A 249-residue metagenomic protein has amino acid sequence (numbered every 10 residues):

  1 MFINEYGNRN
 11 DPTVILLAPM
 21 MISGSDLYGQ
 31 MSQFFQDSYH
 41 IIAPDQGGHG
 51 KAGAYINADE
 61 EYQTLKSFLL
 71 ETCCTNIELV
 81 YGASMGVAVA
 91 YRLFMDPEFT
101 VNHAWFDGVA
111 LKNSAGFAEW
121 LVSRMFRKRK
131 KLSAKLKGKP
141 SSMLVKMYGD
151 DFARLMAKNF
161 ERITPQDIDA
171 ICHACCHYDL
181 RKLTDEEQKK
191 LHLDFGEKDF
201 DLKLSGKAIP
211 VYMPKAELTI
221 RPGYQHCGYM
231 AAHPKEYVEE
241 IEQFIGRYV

Functional and structural regions predicted by a protein language model:
F2-K51: Conserved HGGG/HGGXW glycine-rich cap/lid loop of the alpha/beta-hydrolase fold
A43-L79: Active-site loop/oxyanion-hole signature of alpha/beta-hydrolase fold enzymes
G82-A90: Gly/Ala-rich beta-loop-alpha elbow adjacent to hydrolase catalytic centers
Y91, M95-L132: Flexible "cap/lid" loop of the alpha/beta hydrolase fold
G116-F117, L132-D185: Conserved alpha/beta-hydrolase catalytic His-Asp/Glu region
E187, L193-F195: Short beta-strand/loop motif that positions the catalytic acidic residue of the alpha/beta-hydrolase fold
F200-G206: Conserved alpha/beta-hydrolase "acid-adjacent" motif
Y224-V238: Catalytic histidine-centered segment of alpha/beta-hydrolase-like enzymes
